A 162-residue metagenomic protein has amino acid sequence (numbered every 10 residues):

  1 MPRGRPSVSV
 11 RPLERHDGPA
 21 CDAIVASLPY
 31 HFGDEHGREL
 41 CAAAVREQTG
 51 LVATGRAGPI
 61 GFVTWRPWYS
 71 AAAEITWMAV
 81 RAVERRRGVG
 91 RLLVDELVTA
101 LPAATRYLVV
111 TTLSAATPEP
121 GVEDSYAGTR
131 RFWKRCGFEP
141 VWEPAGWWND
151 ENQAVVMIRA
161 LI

Functional and structural regions predicted by a protein language model:
M1-G4: Actinobacteria-biased recognition of intrinsically disordered, low-complexity terminal regions
S7-V10: Extreme N-terminal starter segment of soluble prokaryotic enzymes
P12-W77, R81, R91-E96, A100 (+2 more regions): Acetyl-CoA-dependent GNAT
M78-R85, L113-A116: A short, internal acetyl-CoA/4′-phosphopantetheine-binding micro-motif in the GNAT/acyltransferase core
R86-P102, Y126-A127, R135: Conserved acetyl-CoA-binding loop-helix of GNAT-fold acetyltransferases
L101-V122: Conserved GNAT acetyl-CoA-binding A-motif
T129-E143: Conserved acetyl-CoA-binding loop of GNAT-fold acetyltransferases
N149-A154: Class I (Rossmann-like) S-adenosyl-L-methionine-dependent methyltransferase catalytic domain, capturing the SAM-binding
